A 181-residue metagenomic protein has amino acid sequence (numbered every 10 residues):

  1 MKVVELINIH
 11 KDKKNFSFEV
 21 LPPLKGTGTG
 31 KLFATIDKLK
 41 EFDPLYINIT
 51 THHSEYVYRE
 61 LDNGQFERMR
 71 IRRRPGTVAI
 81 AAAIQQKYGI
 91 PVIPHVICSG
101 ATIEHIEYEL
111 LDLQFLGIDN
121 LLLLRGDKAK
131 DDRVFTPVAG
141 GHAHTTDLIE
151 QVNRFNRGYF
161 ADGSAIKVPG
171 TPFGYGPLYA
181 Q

Functional and structural regions predicted by a protein language model:
M1-F18, A161-G174: N-terminal amphipathic alpha-helix/helix-capping segment at the start of soluble metabolic enzymes
I7-K11, I36-D43, A79-Y88, L110-I118: Acidic (Asp/Glu)-rich catalytic clusters
K14-P22, L45-I49, V92-V96, L121-L123 (+2 more regions): Hydrophobic faces of well-ordered beta-strands that scaffold small-molecule active sites in alpha/beta enzyme cores
P23, D43-P75, A129-G140: Glycine-rich, proline-tolerant flexible connector loops at the mouths of alpha/beta enzymes
T27-K40, I103-L110: Short, acidic/polar
T51-S54, I97-S99, L123-K128: Short, ordered loop/turn segments at secondary-structure junctions
L61-P94, G140-G170, Y175: Alpha-helix-loop-beta-strand connector modules within alpha/beta enzyme cores
T102-R154: Flexible, glycine-rich active-site loops centered on histidine and acidic residues that chelate a metal or position
